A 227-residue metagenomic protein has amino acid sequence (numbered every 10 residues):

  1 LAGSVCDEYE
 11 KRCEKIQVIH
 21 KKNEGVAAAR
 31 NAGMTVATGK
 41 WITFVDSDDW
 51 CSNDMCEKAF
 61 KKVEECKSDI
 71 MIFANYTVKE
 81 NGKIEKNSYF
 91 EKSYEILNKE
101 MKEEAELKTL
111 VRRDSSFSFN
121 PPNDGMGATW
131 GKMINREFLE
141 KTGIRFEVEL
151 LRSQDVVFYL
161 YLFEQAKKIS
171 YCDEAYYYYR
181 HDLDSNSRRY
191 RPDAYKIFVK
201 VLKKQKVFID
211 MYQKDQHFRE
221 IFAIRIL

Functional and structural regions predicted by a protein language model:
L1-H20: Acidic donor-binding segment of Leloir-type glycosyltransferases
S4, K21-A37, W50: Glycine-rich, basic loop-to-helix element that forms the pyrophosphate-binding segment of sugar-nucleotide handling
C6-E10, V63, I209: Conserved hydrophobic residues forming the short capping helix/wall of the S-adenosyl-L-methionine
I42: Short aromatic/hydrophobic "clamp" motif used to bind/position activated sugar donors
D46-S47: Walker B catalytic motif
W50-I169, Y177-D193: Donor-binding/catalytic cores of nucleotide-activated saccharide and glycerol-phosphate transferases/polymerases
Y171, R180-L227: C-terminal subregions of glycosyltransferases and related glycan-biosynthesis enzymes
